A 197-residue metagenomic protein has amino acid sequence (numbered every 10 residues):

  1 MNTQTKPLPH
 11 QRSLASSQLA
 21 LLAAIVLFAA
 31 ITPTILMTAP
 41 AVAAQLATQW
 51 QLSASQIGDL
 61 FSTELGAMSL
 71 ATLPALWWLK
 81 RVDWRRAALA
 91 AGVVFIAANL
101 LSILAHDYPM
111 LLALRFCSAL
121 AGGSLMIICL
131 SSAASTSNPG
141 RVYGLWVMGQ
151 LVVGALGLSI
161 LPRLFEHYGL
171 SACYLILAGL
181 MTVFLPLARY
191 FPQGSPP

Functional and structural regions predicted by a protein language model:
L27-L52: Extracytoplasmic
M37, L65-L73, A155: Residue-level signature of mid-helix packing/kink "hotspots" within the transmembrane helices of 12-pass Major
Q51, L104-H106: Helix-breaking motifs and short loop linkers at transmembrane-helix boundaries and internal kinks in secondary membrane
A71-W84: Helix-to-loop junctions at the C-terminal end of transmembrane segments in multipass secondary transporters
R86-L100: Structural signature of the two symmetry-related core transmembrane helices
P109-C117: Paired small-residue
S124-S137: Intracellular juxtamembrane helix-capping segments at the cytosolic ends of symmetry-related transmembrane helices
L145-Q193: Helix-loop-helix hairpin linking two adjacent transmembrane segments in secondary transporters
